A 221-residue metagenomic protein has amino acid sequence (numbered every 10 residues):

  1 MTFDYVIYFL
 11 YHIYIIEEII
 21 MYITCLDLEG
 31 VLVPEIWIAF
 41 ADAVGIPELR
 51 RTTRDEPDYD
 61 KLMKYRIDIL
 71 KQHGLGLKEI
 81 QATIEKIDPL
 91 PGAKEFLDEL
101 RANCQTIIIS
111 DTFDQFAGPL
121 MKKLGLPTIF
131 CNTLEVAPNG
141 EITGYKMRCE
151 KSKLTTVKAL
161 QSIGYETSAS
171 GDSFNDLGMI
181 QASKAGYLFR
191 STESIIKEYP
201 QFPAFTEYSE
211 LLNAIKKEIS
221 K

Functional and structural regions predicted by a protein language model:
T2-I20: Short, Lys/Arg-enriched N-terminal segments with co-localized hydrophobic residues within the first ~10-30 amino acids
Y22-T133, A137-P138: Alpha-helical substrate-recognition element adjacent to the catalytic core
D98, K158, L177-G178: Alpha-helical segments flanking ligand/cofactor-binding loops in enzyme cores
T106-D111, Y165-T206: Acidic, Mg2+-coordinating phosphoryl-transfer loop and its flanking beta/alpha structural elements, shared across
D114-G118, D176-L177, L212: Short, well-ordered alpha-helical microsegments
Q115-T167, E198: Substrate-recognition "cap/lid" segment bordering the active-site pocket of phosphatases
C131-V136, S191-I195, S209-L211: Short, acidic/turn-prone active-site loops that include or flank metal/cofactor- and phosphate-binding residues
A214-I219: Short amphipathic alpha-helix with an adjacent loop that forms part of the alpha/beta core around
